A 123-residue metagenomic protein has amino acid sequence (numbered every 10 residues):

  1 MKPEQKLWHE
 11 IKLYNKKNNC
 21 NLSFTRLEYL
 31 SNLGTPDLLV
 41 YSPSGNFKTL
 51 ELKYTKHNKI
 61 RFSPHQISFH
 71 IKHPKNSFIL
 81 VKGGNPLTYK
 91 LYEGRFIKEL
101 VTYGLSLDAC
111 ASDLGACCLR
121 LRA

Functional and structural regions predicted by a protein language model:
M1-Y29, P43: Acidic-basic catalytic patches of nuclease active cores, encompassing PD-(D/E)XK and other metal-cofactor nuclease
C20, G45, H73-N76: Short glycine/proline-enriched coil/turn segments at helix->beta-strand junctions
T25, L50, F78-L80: Hydrophobic/aromatic beta-strand patches that form the interior of the parallel beta-sheet core in alpha/beta enzyme
G34: Beta-rich catalytic cores
L38-V40, G45-K56: Conserved catalytic cores of phosphodiester-cleaving nucleases, focusing on short active-site segments
T55-H73: Mg2+/Mn2+-dependent nuclease catalytic core
I71-F96: Nucleic-acid nuclease catalytic cores
T102-A123: Charged phosphate-binding loop/patch that engages nucleotide di/tri-phosphates or the phosphate backbone of nucleic
